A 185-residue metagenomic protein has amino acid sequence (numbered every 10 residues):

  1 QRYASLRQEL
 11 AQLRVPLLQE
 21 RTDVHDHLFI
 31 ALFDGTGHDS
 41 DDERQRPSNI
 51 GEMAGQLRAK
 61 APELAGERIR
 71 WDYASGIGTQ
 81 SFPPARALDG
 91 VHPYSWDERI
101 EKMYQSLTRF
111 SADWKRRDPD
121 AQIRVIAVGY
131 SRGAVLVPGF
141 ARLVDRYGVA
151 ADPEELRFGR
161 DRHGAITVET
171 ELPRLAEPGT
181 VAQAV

Functional and structural regions predicted by a protein language model:
Q1-V185: Active-site- or binding-pocket-proximal scaffold segments within functional domains
